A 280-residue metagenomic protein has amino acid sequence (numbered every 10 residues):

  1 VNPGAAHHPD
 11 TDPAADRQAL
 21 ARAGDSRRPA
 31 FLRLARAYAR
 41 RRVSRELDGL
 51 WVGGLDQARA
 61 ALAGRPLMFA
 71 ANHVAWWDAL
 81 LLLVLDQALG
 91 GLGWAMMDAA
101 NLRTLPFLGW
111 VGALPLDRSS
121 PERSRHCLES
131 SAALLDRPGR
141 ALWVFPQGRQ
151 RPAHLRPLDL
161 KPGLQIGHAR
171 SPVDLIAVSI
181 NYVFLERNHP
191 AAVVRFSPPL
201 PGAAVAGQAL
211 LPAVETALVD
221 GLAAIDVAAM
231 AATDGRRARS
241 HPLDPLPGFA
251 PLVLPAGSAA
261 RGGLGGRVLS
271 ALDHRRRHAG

Functional and structural regions predicted by a protein language model:
N2-R27, R125-G280: Non-catalytic C-terminal accessory region of glycerolipid acyltransferases and related lyso-lipid remodeling enzymes
R22, A63-P121: Catalytic core of membrane glycerolipid acyltransferases/transacylases, capturing the structured, soluble-facing
D25, P29-R40, S44, G109 (+2 more regions): Short hydrophobic helices that act as membrane-entry/anchoring signals
F31-H73: Helix-to-loop junction immediately C-terminal to a conserved catalytic motif
A35-R36, L102-T104, E186-R187: Short, glycine/polar-rich helix-capping loops at beta-to-alpha or helix-loop-helix junctions that flank or form
D48-G53, S120-S130: Glycine-rich, highly charged phosphate/nucleotide-binding loops
V52, A95, A113-P115, L175-A177 (+1 more regions): Conserved beta-strand scaffold positions in the cores of enzyme catalytic domains, especially in NTP/NDP-utilizing
Q57-R59, A100-L102, S120, Y182-F184 (+1 more regions): Residue-level detector of flexible, active-site-proximal loop/helix-junction positions within diverse enzyme catalytic
